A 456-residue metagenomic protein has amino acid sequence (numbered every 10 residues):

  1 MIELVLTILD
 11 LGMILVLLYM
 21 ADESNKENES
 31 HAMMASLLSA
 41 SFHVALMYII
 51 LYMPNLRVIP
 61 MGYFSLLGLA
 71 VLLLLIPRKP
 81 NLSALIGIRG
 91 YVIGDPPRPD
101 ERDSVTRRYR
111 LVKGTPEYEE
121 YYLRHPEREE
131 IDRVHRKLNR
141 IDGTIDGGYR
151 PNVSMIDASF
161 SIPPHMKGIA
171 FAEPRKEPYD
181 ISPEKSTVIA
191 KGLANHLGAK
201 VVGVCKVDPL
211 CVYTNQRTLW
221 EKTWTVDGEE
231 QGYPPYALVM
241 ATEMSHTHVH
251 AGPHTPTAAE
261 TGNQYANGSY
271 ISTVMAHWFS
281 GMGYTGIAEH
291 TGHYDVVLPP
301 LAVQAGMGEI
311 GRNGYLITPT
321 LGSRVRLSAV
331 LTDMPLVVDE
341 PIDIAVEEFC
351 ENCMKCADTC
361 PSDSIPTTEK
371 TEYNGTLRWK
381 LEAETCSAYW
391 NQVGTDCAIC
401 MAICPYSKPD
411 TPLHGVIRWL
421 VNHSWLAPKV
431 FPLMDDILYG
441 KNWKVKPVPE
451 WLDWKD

Functional and structural regions predicted by a protein language model:
M1-I2, L316: Membrane-helix boundary elements
I2, L6, D10, I14-L17 (+2 more regions): Flanking helices and flexible, charged tails adjoining ferredoxin-like Fe-S electron-transfer domains in multi-subunit
I2-T247, H254: Non-catalytic, usually N-terminal nucleic-acid engagement modules in DNA/RNA processing proteins
N28, L301-M307, N442-K444: Glycine-centered secondary-structure boundary/capping sites
V153-Y179, G311, L316-D333, L452-D453: Amphipathic repeat-derived elements
K200-N422: Catalytic cores of enzyme domains
